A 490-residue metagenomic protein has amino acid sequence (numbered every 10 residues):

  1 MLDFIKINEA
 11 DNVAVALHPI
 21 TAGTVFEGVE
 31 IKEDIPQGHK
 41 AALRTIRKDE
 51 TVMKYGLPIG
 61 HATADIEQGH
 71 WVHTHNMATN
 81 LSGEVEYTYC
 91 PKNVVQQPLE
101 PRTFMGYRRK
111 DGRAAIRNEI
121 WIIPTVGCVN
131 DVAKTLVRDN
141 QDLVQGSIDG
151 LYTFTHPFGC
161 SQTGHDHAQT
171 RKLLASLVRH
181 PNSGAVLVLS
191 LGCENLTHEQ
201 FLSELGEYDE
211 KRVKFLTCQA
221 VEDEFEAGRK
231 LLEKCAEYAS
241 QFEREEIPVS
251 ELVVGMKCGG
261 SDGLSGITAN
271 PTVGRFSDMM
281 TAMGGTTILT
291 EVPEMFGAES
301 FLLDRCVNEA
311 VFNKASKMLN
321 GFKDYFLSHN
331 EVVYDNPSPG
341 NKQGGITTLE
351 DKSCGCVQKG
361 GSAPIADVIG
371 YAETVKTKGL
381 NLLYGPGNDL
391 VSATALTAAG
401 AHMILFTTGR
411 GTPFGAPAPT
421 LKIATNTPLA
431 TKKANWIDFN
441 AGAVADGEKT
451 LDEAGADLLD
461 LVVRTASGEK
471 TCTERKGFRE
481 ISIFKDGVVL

Functional and structural regions predicted by a protein language model:
M1-M403, R410-P413, A418-L490: Metallocofactor- and cofactor-centric catalytic cores in central/energy metabolism, strongly enriched
